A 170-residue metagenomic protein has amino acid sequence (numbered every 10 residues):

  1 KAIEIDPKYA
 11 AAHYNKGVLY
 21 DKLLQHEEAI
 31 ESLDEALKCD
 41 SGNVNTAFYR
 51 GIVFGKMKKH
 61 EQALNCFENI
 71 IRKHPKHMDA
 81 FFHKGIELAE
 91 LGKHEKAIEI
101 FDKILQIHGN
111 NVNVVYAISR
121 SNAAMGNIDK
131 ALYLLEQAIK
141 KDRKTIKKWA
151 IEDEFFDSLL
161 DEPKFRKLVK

Functional and structural regions predicted by a protein language model:
K1, K22-E35, K56-N69, L91-K103 (+1 more regions): Structural signature of tandem alpha-helical TPR/SEL1-like repeats, specifically the intra-repeat loop/turn
A123, I128-T145: TPR/TPR-like (Sel1-like) alpha-helical repeat modules
T145-K170: Terminal, low-structured helical/coil segments at or just beyond the last alpha-helical repeat
